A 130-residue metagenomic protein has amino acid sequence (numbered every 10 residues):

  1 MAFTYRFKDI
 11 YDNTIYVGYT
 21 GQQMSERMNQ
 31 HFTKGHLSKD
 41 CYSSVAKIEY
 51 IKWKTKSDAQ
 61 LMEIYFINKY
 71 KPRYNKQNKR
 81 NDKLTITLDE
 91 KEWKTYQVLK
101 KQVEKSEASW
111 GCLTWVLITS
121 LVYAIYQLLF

Functional and structural regions predicted by a protein language model:
A2-I15, Q22-Q102: Structure-specific nucleic-acid interaction/processing domains
K101-F130: C-terminal single-pass membrane-anchor helix
